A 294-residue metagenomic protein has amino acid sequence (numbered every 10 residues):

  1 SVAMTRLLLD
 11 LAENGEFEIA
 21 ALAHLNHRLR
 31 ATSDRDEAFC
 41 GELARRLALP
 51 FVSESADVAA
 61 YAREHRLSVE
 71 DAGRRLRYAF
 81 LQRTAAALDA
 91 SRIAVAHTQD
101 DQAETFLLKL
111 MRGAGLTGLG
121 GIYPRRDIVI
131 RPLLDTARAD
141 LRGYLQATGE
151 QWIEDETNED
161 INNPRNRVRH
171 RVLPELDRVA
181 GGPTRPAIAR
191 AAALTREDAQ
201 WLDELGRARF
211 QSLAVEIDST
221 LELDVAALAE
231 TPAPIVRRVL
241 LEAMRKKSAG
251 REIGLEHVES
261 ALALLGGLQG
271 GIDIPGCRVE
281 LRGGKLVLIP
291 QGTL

Functional and structural regions predicted by a protein language model:
S1-M4, A21-H27, A56-V58, L76 (+5 more regions): AMP-forming adenylation/ATP pyrophosphatase catalytic core
S1-P174, E204: Core alpha/beta nucleotide-donor-binding catalytic domains of modification enzymes
T84-A87, V179, K247: Alpha-helical structural context
D155-E159, G182-R185, E252: Short, surface-exposed loop/turn segments at secondary-structure junctions
N158-N163, P186-R196: Internal, active-site/partner-interface "lid" segment
E175-A187: Inter-helical turn/loop segments and adjacent helix faces that build the functional surface of alpha-helical bundle
